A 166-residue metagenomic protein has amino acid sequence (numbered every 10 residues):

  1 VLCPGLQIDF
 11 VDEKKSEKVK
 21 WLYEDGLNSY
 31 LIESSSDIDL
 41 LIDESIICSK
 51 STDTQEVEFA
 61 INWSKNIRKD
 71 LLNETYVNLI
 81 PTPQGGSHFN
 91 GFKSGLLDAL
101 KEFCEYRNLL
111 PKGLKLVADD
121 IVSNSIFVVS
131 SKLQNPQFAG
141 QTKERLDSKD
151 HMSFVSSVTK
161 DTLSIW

Functional and structural regions predicted by a protein language model:
L2-K143: GHKL/Histidine-kinase-like ATPase module
K15, S148-K149: Long, charged, helix-prone linker segments
D150-W166: Flexible helix-coil linker/hinge segments at domain or subdomain boundaries
